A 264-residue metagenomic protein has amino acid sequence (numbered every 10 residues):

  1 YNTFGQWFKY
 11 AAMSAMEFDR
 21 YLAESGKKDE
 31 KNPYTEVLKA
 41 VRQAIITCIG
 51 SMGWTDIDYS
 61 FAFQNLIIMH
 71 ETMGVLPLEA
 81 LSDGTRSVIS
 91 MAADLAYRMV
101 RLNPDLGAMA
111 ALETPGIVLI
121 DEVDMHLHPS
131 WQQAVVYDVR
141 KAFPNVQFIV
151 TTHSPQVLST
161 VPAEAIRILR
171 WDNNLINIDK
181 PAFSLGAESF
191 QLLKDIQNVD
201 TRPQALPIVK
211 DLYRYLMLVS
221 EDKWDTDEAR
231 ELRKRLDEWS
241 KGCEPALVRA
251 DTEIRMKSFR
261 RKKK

Functional and structural regions predicted by a protein language model:
Y1-C48, L193-I196, L212: Coupling/switch segment of ABC-type P-loop NTPase heads
P33-A40, S87, W131, P207 (+1 more regions): Soluble or luminal CAZymes and related metallo-dependent hydrolases
V37-I45, I49-G50, I67-E79: Accessory N-terminal region flanking or inserted into the helicase ATPase core in nucleic-acid motor proteins
V41, I45, V135, E188-S189 (+1 more regions): Generic structural signal for hydrophobic residues
V41-M52, L95, M99, V139 (+1 more regions): Hydrophobic, Leu/Ile/Phe/Ala-enriched alpha-helical segments that form helix-helix packing faces
G53-I57: A short linear hydrophobic-aromatic micro-motif
Y59, F63-P203: Switch/communication elements of ASCE P-loop NTPase nucleotide-binding domains
P181-K264: Acidic, Mg2+-coordinating catalytic modules of nucleic-acid enzymes
